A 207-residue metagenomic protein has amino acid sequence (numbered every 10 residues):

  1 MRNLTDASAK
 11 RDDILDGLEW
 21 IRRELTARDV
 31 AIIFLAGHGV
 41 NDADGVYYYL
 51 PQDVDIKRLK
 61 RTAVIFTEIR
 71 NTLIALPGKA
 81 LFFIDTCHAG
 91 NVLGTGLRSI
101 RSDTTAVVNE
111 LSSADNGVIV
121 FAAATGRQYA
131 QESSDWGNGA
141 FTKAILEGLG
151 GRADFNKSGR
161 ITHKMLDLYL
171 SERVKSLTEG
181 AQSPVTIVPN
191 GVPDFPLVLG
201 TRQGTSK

Functional and structural regions predicted by a protein language model:
M1-K207: Cysteine endopeptidase catalytic domains of the caspase/legumain-like
